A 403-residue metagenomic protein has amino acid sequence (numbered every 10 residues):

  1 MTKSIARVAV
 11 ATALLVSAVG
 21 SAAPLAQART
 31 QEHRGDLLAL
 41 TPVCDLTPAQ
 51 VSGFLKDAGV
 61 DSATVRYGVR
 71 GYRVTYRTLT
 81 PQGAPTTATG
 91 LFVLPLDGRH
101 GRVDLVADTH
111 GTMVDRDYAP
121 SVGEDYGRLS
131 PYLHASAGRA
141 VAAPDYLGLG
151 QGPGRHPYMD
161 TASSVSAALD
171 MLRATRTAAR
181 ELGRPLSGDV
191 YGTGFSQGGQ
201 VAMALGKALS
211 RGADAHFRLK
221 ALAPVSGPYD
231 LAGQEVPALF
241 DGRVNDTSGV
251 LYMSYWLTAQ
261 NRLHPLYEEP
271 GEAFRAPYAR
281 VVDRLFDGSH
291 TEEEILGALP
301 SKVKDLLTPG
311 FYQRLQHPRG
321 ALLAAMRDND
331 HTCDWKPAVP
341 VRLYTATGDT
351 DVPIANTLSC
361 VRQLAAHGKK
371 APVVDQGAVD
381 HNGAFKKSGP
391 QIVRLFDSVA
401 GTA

Functional and structural regions predicted by a protein language model:
M1-A28: Secretory targeting and sorting signals
R7, A26-R99: Catalytic-loop region of hydrolases
T41, A58-D61, V225-D334: Accessory cap/linker subdomain of secreted extracellular hydrolases
P81-G138, Q151-G152: Short, surface-exposed "cap/lid" segments of acyl-processing enzymes
Y158-E181: Alpha/beta-hydrolase active-site loop
A174-T247: Primarily recognizes the serine-hydrolase "nucleophile elbow" in alpha/beta-hydrolase and SGNH/GDSL folds
G192, P337, R342-D349: Short beta-strand/loop motif that positions the catalytic acidic residue of the alpha/beta-hydrolase fold
P318-R319, L323-A325, N329, D351 (+1 more regions): C-terminal catalytic histidine-bearing segment of alpha/beta-hydrolase fold enzymes
